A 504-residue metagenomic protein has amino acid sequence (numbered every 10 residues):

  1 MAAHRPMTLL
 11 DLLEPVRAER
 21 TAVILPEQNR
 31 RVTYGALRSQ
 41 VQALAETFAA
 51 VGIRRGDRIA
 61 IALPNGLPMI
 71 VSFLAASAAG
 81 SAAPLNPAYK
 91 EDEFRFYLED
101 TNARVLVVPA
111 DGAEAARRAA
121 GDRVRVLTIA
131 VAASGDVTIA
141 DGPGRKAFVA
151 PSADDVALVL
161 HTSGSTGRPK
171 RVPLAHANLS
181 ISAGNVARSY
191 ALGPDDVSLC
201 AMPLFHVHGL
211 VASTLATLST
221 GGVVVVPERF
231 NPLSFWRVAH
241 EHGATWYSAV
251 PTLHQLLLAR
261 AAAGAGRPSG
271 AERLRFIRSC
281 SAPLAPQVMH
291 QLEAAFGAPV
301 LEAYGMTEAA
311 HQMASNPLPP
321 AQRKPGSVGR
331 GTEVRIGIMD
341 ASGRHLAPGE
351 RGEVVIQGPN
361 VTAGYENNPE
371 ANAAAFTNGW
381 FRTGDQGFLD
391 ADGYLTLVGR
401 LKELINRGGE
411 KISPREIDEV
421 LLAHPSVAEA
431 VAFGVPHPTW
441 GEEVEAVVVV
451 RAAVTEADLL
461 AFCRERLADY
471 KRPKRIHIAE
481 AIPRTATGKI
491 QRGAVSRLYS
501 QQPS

Functional and structural regions predicted by a protein language model:
A18-E19, P143-H161, R168, A191-V197: Conserved pre-ATP/AMP-binding loop-to-beta segment of ANL
R30, E46-D92: Conserved AMP-binding/adenylate-forming
R31-G35, A157-I181: Conserved AMP-binding A3 loop
S77, S180-V197, V207-T245, R260-G264: Conserved AMP-binding/adenylation subdomain of ANL enzymes
Y89, Y247, G358, A363-G364 (+4 more regions): AMP-binding/adenylate-forming catalytic core of the ANL superfamily
Y89-R118, I139, S182-L199, N231-T245: Conserved ATP-dependent adenylate/AMP-binding module captured primarily in the ANL superfamily
D111-D154, R260-A263: ANL superfamily adenylate-forming
G222, I277-C280, L284-L301, T307-L395 (+2 more regions): Conserved AMP-binding/adenylate-forming
